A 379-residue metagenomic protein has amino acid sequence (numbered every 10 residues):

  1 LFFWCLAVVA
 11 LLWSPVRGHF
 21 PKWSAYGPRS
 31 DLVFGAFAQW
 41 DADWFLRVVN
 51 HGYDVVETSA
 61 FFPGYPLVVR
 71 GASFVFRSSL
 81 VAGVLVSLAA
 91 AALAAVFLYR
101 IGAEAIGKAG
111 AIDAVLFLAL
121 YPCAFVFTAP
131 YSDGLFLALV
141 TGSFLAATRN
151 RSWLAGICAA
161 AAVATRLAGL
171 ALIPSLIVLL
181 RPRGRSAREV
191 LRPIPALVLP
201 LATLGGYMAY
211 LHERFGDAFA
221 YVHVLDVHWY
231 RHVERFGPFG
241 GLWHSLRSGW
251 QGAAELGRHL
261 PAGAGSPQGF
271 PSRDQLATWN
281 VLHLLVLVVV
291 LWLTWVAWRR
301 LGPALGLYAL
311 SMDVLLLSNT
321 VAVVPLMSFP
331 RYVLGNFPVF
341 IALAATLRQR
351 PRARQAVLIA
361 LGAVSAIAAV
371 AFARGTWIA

Functional and structural regions predicted by a protein language model:
F2-F20, V33-F37, G169, I173-V290 (+1 more regions): Membrane-lumen/periplasm interface segments of specific transmembrane helices in polyprenyl phosphate-linked
A36-R77, S245: Short hydrophobic/aromatic helix or loop-helix immediately within or flanking a transmembrane segment in polytopic
S59, P63, L67, V75-L93 (+1 more regions): Loop-to-helix entry region of an early transmembrane alpha helix in multi-pass inner-membrane enzymes
G71, L85-A105, V289-V296: Transmembrane-helix motifs of polytopic, lipid-linked glycan transferases
V81-A82, L98-L120, A138, G302-L307: Transmembrane-helix signature of polytopic, membrane-embedded enzymes that assemble or transfer cell-envelope glycans
F97-R100, F117-L120, L135-L154, V339: Specific aromatic-rich, kink-prone transmembrane helix
A119, C123-V126, V140-L145, W153-L179 (+1 more regions): Membrane-interface alpha helices of multi-pass inner-membrane proteins
A129-L135, F329: Short acidic/glycine- and proline-prone juxtamembrane loop motifs at membrane-interface regions of multi-pass membrane
